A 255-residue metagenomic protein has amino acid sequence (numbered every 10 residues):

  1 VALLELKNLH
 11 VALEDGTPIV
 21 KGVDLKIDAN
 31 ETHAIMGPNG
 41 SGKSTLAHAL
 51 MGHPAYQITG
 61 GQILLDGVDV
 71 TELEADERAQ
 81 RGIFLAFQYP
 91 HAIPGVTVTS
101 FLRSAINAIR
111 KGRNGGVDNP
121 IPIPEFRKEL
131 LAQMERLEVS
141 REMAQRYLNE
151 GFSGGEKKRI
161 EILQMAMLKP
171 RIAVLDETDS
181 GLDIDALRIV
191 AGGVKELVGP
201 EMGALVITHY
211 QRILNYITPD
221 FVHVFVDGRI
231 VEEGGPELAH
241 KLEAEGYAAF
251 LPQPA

Functional and structural regions predicted by a protein language model:
L4, V20-G22: Conserved structural motif at the start of ABC-family nucleotide-binding domains
I27-A29: Conserved hydrophobic segment flanking the Walker A/P-loop of ABC-type ATPase nucleotide-binding domains
M36-P38: The feature captures the beta-strand-to-loop junction immediately N-terminal to the Walker
Q62-R78, N149: ABC ATPase NBD Q-loop/coupling interface
H91-R171: ABC-family P-loop ATPase nucleotide-binding domains
V174-T178, D185: Walker B catalytic motif
L187-P200: Helical segment within the ABC ATPase nucleotide-binding domain
F225, R229-P252: Conserved beta-strand-loop-alpha-helix hinge in the C-terminal portion of ABC ATPase nucleotide-binding domains
